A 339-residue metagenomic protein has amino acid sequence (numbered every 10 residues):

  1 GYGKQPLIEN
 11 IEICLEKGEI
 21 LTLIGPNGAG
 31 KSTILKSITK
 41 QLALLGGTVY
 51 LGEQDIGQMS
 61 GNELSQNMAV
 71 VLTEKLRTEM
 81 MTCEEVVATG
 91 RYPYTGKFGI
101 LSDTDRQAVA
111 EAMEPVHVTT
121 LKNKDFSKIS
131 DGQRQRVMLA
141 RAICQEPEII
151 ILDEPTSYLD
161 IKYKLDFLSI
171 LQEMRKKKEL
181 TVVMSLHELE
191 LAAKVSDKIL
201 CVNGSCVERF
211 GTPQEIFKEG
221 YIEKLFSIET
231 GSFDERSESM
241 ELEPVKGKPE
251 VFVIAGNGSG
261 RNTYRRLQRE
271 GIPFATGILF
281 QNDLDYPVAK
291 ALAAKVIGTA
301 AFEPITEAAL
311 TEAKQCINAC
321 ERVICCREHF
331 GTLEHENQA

Functional and structural regions predicted by a protein language model:
I24-P26: The feature captures the beta-strand-to-loop junction immediately N-terminal to the Walker
T39: Helix-to-loop junction immediately C-terminal to a conserved catalytic motif
G47-D55, L64: Conserved ABC transporter NBD signature motif
A88, D103-K122: Conserved ABC ATPase "signature" region
E146: Conserved catalytic motifs of ABC-family nucleotide-binding domains
I150-E154: Catalytic Walker B motif of ABC-type/P-loop ATPase nucleotide-binding domains
S227-A308, C325-R327, G331-L333: ABC ATPase nucleotide-binding domains
